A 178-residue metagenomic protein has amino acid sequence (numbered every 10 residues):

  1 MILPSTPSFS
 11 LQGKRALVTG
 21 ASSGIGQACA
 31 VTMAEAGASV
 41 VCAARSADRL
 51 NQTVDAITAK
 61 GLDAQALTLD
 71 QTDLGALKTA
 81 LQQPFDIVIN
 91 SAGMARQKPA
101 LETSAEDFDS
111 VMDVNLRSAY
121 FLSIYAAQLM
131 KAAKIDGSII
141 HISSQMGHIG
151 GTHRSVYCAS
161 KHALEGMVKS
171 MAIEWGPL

Functional and structural regions predicted by a protein language model:
R15, S22-S23: Conserved glycine-rich cofactor-binding loop
A38-Q52: Conserved glycine-rich Rossmann-like NAD(P)H-binding loop of the short-chain dehydrogenase/reductase
P99-A100, D107-M112: Substrate-binding pocket helix/loop in short-chain dehydrogenase/reductase
T103, G150-C158, S170: Active-site loop-to-helix junction immediately N-terminal to the catalytic Tyr of the SDR YXXXK motif in Rossmann-fold
S123, S160, V168: Active-site helix of classical SDR
Q128, I173-P177: Alpha-helical segment proximal to the catalytic Tyr-Lys
S144: Residue(s) in the substrate-gating loop at a strand-loop-helix junction that position the organic substrate next
